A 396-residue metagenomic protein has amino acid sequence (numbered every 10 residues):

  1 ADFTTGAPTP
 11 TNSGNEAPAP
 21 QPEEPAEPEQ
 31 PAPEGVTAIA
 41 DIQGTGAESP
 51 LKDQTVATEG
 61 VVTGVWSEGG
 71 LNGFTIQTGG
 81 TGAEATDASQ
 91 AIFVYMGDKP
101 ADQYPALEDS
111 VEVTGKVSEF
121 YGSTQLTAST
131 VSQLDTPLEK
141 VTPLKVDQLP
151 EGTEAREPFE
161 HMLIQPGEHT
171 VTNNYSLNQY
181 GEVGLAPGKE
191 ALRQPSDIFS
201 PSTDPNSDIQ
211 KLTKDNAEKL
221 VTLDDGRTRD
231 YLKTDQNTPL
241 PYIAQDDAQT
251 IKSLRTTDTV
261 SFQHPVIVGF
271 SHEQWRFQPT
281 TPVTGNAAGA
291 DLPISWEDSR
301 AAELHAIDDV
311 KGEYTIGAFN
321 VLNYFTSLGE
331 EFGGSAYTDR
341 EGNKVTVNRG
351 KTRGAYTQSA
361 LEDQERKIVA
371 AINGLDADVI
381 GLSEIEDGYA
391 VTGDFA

Functional and structural regions predicted by a protein language model:
T4-A17, E27-V347, D363-A370: Extended non-catalytic accessory segments flanking core domains
P20-P22: Intrinsically disordered, low-complexity, repeat-rich polar/charged segments
G350-S359: The substrate-binding groove and active-site-proximal loops of carbohydrate-active enzymes, especially glycoside
Q358-A396: Active-site surface patch of divalent metal-dependent phosphodiester/phosphate bond hydrolases
